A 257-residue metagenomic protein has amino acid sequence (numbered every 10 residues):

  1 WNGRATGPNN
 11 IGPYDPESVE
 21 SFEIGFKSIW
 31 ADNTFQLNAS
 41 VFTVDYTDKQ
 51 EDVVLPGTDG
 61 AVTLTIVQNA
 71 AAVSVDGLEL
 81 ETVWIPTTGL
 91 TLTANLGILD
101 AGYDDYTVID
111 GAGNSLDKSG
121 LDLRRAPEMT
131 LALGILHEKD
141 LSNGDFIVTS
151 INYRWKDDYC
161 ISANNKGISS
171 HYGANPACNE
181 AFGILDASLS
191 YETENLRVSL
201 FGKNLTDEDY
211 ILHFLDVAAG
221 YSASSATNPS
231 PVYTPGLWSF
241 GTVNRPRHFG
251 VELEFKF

Functional and structural regions predicted by a protein language model:
W1-P13, E51-N69, Y103-R124, C160-C178 (+1 more regions): Solvent-exposed loop segments that connect transmembrane elements
N2, G7, R125-E192, K203-D207 (+1 more regions): C-terminal beta-barrel architecture of Gram-negative outer-membrane proteins
N10, E20-I24, D76-L80, M129-L133 (+2 more regions): Hydrophobic, lipid-facing positions within transmembrane beta-strands of outer-membrane proteins
D15-L78, V83-I85, G97, A101-T107: Membrane-embedded beta-barrel scaffold of Gram-negative outer-membrane proteins
D15-S18, A70-D76, L123-T130, C178-G183 (+1 more regions): Short sequence motifs at beta-strands and strand-loop junctions characteristic of Gram-negative outer-membrane
D32-L37, G89-L92, S142-I147, N195-S199: Repeated loop/turn-to-beta-strand initiation elements of outer-membrane beta-barrel proteins
T43-D45, Q68-A163, E252-K256: Gram-negative outer-membrane beta-barrel transporters
D45, R154-N164, S190-F257: C-terminal beta-signal and adjacent terminal beta-strands/loops of Gram-negative outer-membrane beta-barrel proteins
